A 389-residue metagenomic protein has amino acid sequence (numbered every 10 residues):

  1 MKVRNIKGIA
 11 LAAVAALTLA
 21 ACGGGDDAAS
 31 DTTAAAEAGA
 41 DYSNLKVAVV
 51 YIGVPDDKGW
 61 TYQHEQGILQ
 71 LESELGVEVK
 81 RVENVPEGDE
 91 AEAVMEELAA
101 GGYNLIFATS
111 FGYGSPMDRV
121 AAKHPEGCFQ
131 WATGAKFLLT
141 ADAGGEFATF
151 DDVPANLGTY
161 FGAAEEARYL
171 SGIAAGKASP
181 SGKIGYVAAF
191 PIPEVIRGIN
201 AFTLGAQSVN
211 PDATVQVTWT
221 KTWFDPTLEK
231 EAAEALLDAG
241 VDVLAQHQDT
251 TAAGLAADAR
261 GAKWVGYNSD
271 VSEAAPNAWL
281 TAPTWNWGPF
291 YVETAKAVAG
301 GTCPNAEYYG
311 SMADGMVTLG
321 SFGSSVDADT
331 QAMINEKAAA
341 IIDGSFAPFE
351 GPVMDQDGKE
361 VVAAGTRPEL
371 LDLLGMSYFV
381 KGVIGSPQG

Functional and structural regions predicted by a protein language model:
M1-D26: Secretory targeting and sorting signals
C22-G24, D31-G389: A residue-level marker of the well-folded mature domains of exported/periplasmic proteins
